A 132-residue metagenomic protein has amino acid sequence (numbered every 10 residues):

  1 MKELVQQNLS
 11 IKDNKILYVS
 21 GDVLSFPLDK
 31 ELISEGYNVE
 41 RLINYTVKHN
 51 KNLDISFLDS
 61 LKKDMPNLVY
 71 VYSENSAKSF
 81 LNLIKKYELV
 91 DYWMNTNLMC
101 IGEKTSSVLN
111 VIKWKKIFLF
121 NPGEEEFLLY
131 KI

Functional and structural regions predicted by a protein language model:
M1-I132: Conserved beta-alpha
